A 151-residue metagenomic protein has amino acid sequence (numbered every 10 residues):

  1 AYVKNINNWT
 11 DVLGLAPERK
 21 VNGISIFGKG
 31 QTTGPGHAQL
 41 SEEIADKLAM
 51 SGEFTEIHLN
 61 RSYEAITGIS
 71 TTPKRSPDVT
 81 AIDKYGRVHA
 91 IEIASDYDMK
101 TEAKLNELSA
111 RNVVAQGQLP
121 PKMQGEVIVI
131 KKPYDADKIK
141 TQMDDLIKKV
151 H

Functional and structural regions predicted by a protein language model:
A1-E18: Short turn/helix-capping motifs enriched in Asx and small/polar residues
A16-H151: Catalytic toxin/effector domains delivered as secreted proteins or via bacterial secretion systems
